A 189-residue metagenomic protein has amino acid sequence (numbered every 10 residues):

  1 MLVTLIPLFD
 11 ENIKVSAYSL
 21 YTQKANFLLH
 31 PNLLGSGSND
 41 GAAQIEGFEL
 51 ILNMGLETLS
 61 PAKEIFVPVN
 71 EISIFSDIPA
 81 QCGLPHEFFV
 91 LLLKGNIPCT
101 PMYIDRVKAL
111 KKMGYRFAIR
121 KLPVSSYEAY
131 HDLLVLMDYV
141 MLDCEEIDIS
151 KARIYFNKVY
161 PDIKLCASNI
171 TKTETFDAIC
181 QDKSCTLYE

Functional and structural regions predicted by a protein language model:
M1-F88, G95-P98: Bacterial c-di-GMP phosphodiesterase EAL domain
G83-E189: The catalytic core of metal-dependent phosphodiesterases that act on cyclic dinucleotides
